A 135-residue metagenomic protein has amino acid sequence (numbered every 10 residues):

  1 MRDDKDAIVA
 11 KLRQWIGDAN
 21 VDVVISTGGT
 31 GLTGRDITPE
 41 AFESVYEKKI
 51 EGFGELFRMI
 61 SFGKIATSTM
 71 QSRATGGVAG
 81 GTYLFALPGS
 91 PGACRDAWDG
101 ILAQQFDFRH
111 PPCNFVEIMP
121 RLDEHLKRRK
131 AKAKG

Functional and structural regions predicted by a protein language model:
M1-G135: Non-catalytic beta/alpha edge segments that cap or flank active sites
